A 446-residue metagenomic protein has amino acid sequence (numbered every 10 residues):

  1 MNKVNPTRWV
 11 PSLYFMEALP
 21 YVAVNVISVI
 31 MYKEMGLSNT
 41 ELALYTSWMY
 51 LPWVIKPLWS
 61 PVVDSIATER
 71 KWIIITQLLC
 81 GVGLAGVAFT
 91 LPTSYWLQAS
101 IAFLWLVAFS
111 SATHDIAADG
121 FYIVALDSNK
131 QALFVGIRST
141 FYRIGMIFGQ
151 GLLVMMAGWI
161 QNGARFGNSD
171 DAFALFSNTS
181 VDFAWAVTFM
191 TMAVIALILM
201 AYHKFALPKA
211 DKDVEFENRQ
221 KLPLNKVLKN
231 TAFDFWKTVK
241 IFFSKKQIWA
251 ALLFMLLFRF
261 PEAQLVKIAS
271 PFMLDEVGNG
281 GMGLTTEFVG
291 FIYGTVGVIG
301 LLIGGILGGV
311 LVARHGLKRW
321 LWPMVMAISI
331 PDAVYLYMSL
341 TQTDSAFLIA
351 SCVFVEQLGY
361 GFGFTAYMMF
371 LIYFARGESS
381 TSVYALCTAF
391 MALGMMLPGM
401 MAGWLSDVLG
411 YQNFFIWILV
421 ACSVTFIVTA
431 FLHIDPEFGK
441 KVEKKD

Functional and structural regions predicted by a protein language model:
M1-V4, L37-N39, F89-L91, Y95-A99 (+5 more regions): Intracellular loop-helix junctions on the cytosolic face of multi-pass helical membrane proteins
M1-W53, W249-F254, F258-G278: Helix-loop boundary and gating motifs at the non-cytosolic
R8, L37-L51, V277-I299, L348 (+1 more regions): Loop-to-transmembrane helix entry
N39-T40, S128-R138, T286-E287, G377-C387: Loop-to-transmembrane helix entry/capping segments in MFS-fold secondary transporters and related SLC/MFSD carriers
L51-K56, V289-A313, M324, I328-P331 (+1 more regions): Transmembrane alpha-helices of Major Facilitator/SLC transporters
I55-T68, I303-W320, S406-D407: Helix-to-loop junctions at the C-terminal end of transmembrane segments in multipass secondary transporters
I74, L78-Y95, M326-D344: C-terminal ends and interior cores of transmembrane alpha-helices in multi-pass membrane transporters/permeases
R319-Y367: C-terminal transmembrane helical hairpin of 12-TM major facilitator-type secondary transporters
